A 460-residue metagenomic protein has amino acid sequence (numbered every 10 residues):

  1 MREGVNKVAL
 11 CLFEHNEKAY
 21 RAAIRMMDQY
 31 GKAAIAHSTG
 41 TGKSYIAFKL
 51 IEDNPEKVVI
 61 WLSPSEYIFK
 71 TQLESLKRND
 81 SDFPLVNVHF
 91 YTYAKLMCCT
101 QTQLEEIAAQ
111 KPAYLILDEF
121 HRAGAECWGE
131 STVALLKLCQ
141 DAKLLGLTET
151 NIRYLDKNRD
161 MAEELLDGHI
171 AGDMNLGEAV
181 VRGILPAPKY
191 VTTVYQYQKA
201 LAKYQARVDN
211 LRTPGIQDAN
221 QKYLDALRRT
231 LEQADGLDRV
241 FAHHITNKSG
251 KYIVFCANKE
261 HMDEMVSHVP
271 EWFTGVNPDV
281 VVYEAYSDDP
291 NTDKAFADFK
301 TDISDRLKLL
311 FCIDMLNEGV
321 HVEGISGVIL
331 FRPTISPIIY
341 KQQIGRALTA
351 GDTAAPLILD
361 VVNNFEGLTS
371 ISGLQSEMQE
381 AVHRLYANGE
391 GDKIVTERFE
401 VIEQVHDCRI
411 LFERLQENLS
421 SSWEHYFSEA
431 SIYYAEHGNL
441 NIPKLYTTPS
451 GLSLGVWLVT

Functional and structural regions predicted by a protein language model:
Q29-K49: Walker A/P-loop
S44-K49, D53-L76, A257-E260: Conserved Walker A/P-loop ATP-binding site and its immediately adjacent core in helicase/helicase-like ATPase domains
I107-G146, I152: SF2 helicase catalytic motif II
D156-Y252, V266, P270: Interdomain helical connector at the RecA1-RecA2 junction of SF1/SF2 helicase-like NTPases
V280-I313: Conserved helicase ATPase core of P-loop NTP-dependent helicases/translocases
S336-D352: Conserved SF2 helicase motif VI
A347-G373: Conserved segment of the helicase C-terminal RecA-like domain
I402-T460: IQ-motif-like calmodulin-binding regions
